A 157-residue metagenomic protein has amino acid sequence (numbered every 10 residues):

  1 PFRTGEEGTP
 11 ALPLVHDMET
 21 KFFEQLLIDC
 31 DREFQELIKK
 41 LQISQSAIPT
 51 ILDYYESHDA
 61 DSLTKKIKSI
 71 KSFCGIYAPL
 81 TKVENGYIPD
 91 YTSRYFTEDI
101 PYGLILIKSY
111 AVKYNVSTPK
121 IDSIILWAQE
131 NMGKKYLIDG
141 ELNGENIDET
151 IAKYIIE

Functional and structural regions predicted by a protein language model:
F2-D17, K21-E157: NAD(P)-dependent Rossmann-like dehydrogenase/reductase catalytic/cofactor-binding core
